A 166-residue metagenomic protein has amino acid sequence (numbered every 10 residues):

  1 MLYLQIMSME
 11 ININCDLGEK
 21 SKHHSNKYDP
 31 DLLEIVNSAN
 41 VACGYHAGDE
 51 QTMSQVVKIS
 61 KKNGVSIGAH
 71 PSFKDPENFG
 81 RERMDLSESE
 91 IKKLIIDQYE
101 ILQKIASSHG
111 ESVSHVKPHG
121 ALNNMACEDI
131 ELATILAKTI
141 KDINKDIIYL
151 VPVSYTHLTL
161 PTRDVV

Functional and structural regions predicted by a protein language model:
I11-C15, A39-V41, I67-P71, P118 (+1 more regions): Hydrophobic faces of well-ordered beta-strands that scaffold small-molecule active sites in alpha/beta enzyme cores
D16-K20, A42-H46, S72-P76, A121 (+1 more regions): Active-site beta-loop-alpha junctions enriched in small/polar residues
K22-M53: A short alpha/beta connector and helix-capping loop motif
D31-E34, V56-S66: Acidic (Asp/Glu)-rich catalytic clusters
G48-I59, I130: Active-site-adjacent beta->alpha loops and helix N-cap segments on the catalytic face of soluble alpha/beta enzymes
E77-S108: Glycine/small-residue-rich loop that forms an oxyanion/phosphate-binding "nest" at active or ligand-binding sites
D129-I135: Charged helix-capping and loop-helix junction motifs
H157-V166: Single conserved hydrophobic/aromatic residue that forms the stacking wall/gate of nucleotide- or nucleobase-binding
